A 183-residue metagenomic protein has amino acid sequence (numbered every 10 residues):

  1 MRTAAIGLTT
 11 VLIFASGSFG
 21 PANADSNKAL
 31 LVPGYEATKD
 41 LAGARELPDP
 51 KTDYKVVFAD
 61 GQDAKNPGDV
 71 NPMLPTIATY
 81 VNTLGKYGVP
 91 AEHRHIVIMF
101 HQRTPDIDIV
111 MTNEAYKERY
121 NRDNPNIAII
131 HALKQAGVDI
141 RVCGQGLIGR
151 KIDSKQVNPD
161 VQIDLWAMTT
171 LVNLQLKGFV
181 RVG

Functional and structural regions predicted by a protein language model:
M1-L8: Bacterial N-terminal signal peptides that target proteins for export
F14-P21: C-terminal segment of classical bacterial N-terminal signal peptides
D25-A37, I109-G183: A cross-taxonomic marker for long C-terminal extensions/tails that follow the last structured domain
D49-N66, M111-E114: Acidic/histidine-rich, surface-exposed loop or edge segments in extracytoplasmic proteins
K55-A59, I96-F100, D139-V142: Structural recognition of the beta-strand scaffold that forms the well-ordered cores of secreted hydrolase catalytic
D63-M73, A91, R119, D123-N126 (+1 more regions): Solvent-exposed, acidic/flexible segments
V70-V89: Histidine-anchored nucleotide/phosphate-binding helix
P90-V110: Acidic helix-start/capping segments at beta-turn-to-alpha-helix junctions
